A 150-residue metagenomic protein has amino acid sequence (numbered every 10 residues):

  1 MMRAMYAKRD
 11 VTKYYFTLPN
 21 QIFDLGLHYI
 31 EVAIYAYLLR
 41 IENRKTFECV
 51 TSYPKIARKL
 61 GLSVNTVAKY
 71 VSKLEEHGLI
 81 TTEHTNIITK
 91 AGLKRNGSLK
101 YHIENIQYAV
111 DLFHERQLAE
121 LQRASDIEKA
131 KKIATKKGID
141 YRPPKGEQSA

Functional and structural regions predicted by a protein language model:
M1-T66, K94: Short recognition helix of helix-turn-helix/winged-helix DNA-binding domains
N20-I22, I41-N43, K59, E76 (+3 more regions): A generic structural signal for solvent-exposed, polar alpha-helical segments
N65-G138: Winged-helix/helix-turn-helix nucleic-acid-interaction surface
K137-A150: Append "and, occasionally, other polyanion-binding protein interfaces
